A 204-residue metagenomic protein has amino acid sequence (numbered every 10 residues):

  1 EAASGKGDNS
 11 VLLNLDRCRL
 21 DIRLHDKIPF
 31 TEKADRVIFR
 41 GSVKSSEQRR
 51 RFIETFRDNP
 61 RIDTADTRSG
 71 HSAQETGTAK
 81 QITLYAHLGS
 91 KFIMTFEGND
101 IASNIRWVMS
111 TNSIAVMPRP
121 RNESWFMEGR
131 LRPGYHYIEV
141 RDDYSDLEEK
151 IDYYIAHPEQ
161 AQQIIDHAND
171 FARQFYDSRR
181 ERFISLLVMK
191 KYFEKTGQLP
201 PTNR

Functional and structural regions predicted by a protein language model:
E1-I114, P118-E139: Nucleotide-sugar donor-binding catalytic core of glycosyltransferases
Q81-R204: Catalytic binding pocket for nucleotide-activated donors in carbohydrate/polymer assembly enzymes
